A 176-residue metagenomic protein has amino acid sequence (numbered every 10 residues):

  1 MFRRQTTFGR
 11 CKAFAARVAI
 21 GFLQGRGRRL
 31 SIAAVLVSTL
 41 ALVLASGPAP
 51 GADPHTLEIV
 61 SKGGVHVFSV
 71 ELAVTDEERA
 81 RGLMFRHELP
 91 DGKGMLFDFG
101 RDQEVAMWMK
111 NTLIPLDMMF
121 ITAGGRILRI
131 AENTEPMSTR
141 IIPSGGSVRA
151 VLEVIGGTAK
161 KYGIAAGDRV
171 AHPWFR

Functional and structural regions predicted by a protein language model:
M1-R26: N-terminal secretory signal peptides that target proteins for export/translocation
R4, R29-I32, G51: N-terminal membrane-targeting/anchoring regions of envelope/secretory proteins
F8, L30-I32, P115, P136: Proline-rich low-complexity regions
A16, A34-L36, L89: Residue-level recognition of conserved structural "scaffold" positions that shape functional pockets and channels
G25, S31-A45: Bacterial N-terminal signal peptides
P50-R176: Compact, glycine-rich, soluble single-domain proteins
